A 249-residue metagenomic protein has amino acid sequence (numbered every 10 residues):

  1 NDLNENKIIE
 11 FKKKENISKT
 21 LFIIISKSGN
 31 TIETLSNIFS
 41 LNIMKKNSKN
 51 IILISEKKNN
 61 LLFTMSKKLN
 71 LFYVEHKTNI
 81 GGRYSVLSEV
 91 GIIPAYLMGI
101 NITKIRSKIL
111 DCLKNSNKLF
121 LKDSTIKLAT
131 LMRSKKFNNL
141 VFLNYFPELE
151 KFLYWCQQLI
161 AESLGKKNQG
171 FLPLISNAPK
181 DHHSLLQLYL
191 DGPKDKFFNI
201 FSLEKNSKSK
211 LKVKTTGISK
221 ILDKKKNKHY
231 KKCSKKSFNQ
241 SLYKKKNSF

Functional and structural regions predicted by a protein language model:
N1-N117: Glycine-rich phosphate-binding loops that contact phosphosugars or nucleotide phosphates
K12-K13, N42, L186, L190 (+1 more regions): Generic structural signal for well-ordered alpha-helical scaffold segments
N16-T20, N47-N50, N70, K136-N138 (+3 more regions): Short coil/turn connectors at secondary-structure junctions
I51-L53, Y73-E75, P173, I200 (+1 more regions): Conserved beta-strand scaffold positions in the cores of enzyme catalytic domains, especially in NTP/NDP-utilizing
K67, L242-Y243: Anion (oxyanion) recognition and catalysis
I100-T103, K114-S234, S241: Acidic catalytic cores of enzymes that act on phosphate-bearing nucleotides/polynucleotides
K236-F238, F249: Loop/turn position at the start of each blade in beta-propeller repeats
Y243-F249: Short, intrinsically disordered, charge-balanced linker/junction segments flanking boundaries in proteins
